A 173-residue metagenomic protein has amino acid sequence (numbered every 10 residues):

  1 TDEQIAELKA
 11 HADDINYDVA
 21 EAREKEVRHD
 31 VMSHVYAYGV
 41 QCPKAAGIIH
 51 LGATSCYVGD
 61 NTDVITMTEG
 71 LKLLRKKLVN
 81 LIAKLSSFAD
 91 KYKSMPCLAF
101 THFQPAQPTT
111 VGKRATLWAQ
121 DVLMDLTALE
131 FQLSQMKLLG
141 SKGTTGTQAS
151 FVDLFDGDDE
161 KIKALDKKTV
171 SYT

Functional and structural regions predicted by a protein language model:
T1-A149, D153-V170: A helix-coil-helix interface module used to build multimeric assemblies and to scaffold catalytic/cofactor sites
T173: Conserved small/polar residues in nucleotide/adenosyl-binding loops
